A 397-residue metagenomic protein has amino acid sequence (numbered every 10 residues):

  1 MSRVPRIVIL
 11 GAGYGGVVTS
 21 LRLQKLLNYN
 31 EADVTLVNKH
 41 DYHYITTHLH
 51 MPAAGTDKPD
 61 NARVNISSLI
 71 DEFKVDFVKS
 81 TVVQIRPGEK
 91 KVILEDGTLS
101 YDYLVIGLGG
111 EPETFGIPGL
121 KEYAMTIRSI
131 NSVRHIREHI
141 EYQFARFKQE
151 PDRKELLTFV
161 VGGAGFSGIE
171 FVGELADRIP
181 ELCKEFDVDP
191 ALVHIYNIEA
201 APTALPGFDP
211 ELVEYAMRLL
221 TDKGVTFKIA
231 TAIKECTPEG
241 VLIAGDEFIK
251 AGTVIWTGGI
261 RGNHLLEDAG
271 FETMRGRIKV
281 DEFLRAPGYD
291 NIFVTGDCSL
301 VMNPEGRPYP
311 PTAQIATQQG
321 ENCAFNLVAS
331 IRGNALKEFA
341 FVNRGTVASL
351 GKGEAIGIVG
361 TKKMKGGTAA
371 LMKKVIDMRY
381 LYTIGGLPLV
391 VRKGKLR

Functional and structural regions predicted by a protein language model:
S2-D76, F159, I169-G207: Beta1-alpha1 glycine-rich phosphate/pyrophosphate-binding loop at the start of Rossmann-like nucleotide-binding domains
S2-R6, V75-T158, I255: FAD-binding core/adjacent interface of flavoenzyme oxidoreductases
L10, L99-E111, I233, V241 (+2 more regions): Short hydrophobic core segments
F77-Q84, D177-E282, G288: A Rossmann-like FAD-binding core segment of flavoenzymes
E122-E150, L242, F248-Q318, F325: FAD-site-proximal beta/loop scaffold in flavoenzymes
D177-P180, Q314-F341: Internal hydrophobic alpha-helix adjacent to the cofactor/substrate pocket in enzyme cavities
K352-R397: C-terminal auxiliary extensions adjacent to catalytic cores
